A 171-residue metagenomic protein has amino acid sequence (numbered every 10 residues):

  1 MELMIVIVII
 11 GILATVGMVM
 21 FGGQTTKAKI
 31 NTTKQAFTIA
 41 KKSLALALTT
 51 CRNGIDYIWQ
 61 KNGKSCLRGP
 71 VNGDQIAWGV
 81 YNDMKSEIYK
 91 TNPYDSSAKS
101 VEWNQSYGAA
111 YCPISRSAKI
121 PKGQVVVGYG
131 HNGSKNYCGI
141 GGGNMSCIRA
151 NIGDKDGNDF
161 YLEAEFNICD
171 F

Functional and structural regions predicted by a protein language model:
M1-G22: N-terminal single-pass transmembrane signal-anchor helix
G11-A14, I30, T91-Y94, A98: A generic helix-loop boundary/linker signal
T26-I55: Membrane-proximal N-terminal amphipathic helix
T49-F171: Periplasmic/extracellular, small/polar-rich flexible segments of pilin-like filament-forming proteins
